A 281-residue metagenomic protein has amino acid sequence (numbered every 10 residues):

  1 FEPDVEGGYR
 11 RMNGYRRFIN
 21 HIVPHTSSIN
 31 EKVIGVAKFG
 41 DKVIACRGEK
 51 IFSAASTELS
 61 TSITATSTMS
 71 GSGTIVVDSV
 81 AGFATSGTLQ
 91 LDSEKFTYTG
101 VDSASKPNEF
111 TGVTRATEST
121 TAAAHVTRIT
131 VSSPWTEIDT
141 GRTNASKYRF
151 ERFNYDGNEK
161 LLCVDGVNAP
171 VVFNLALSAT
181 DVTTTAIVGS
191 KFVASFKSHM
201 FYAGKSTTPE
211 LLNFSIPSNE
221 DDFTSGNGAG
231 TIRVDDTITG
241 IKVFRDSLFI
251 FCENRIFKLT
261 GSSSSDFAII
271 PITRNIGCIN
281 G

Functional and structural regions predicted by a protein language model:
F1-T57, W135, P170-V172, A186-K258: N-terminal beta-propeller domains
S28-N30, N144-A145, T231-D235, N275-G281: Short glycine-/Asp-/Thr-/Trp-enriched loop segments that recur within the blades of beta-propeller repeat domains
A54-T57, V101-S103, G166, L175 (+1 more regions): Inter-blade boundary loops/turns of WD-repeat beta-propellers
E58, L177, N219, S263-S264: Short coil turn/linker residues within repeat-based beta-strand modules
E58-S70, D78-K147: Small/polar beta-strand repeat architecture
G141-K147, T185-S190, T273-I279: Short coil/turn segments at the loop-to-beta-strand junctions that recur within blades of beta-propeller repeat folds
R149-T185: Hydrophobic or amphipathic alpha-helical targeting/insertion segments
V182, L259-N275: Blade-edge beta-strand/turn elements of extracellular beta-propeller and related beta-sheet repeat scaffolds
